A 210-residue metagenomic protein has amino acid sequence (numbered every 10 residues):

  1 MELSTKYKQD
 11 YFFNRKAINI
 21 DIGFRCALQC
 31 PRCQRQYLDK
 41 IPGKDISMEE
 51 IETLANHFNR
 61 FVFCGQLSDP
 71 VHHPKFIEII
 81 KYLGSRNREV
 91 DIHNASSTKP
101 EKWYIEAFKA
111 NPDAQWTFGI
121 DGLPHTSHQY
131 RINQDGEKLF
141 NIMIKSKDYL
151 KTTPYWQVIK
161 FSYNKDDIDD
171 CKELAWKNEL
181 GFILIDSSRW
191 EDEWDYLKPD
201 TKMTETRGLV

Functional and structural regions predicted by a protein language model:
M1-Q115, Q129-E137, N141, K177-N178 (+3 more regions): Conserved alpha-helical substructure of the radical SAM core
I92, F118, W156-V158: Structural beta-sheet core signal
I120-H125: A glycine-centered beta->alpha junction motif in the catalytic cores of kinase/phosphotransferase enzymes
M143-D167, S187: Conserved strand-turn element in the central/C-terminal portion of the radical SAM core barrel that lines
Y163, G181-K202: Flexible glycine/acidic-rich beta-alpha junction loops that bind and position SAM and/or redox cofactors in anaerobic
D167, E173-K177: Basic phosphate/pyrophosphate-binding loop/patch that engages nucleotide-derived ligands
D200-V210: Short, intrinsically disordered, charge-balanced linker/junction segments flanking boundaries in proteins
